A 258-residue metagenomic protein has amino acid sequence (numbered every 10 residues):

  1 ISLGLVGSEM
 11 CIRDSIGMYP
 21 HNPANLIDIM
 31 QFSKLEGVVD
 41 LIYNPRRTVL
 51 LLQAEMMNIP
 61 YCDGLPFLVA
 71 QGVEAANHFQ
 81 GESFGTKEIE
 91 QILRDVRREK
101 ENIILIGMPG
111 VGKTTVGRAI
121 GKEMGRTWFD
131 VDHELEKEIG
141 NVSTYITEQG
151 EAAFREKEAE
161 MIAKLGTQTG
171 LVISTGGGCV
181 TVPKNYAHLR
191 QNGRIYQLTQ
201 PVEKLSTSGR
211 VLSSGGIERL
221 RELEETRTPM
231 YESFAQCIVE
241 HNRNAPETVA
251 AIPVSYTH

Functional and structural regions predicted by a protein language model:
I1, L5-D14, T257-H258: Conserved small/polar residues in nucleotide/adenosyl-binding loops
S8-Y61, C179-N185: Rossmann-like adenosine-cofactor binding region
L41-E101: Adenosine-phosphate binding glycine-rich loop
E90-R98, A119, E123, P229-Y256: NTP-dependent small-molecule kinase module
L105: Hydrophobic anchor at the beta1->P-loop junction of P-loop NTPases
K113: Conserved lysine of the Walker
H133-R190: ATP-dependent small-molecule kinase phosphotransfer cores that center on conserved nucleotide phosphate-binding segments
N192-M230: A glycine- and Lys/Arg-enriched "phosphate-lid" helix/loop adjacent to the NTP-binding pocket of small-molecule kinases
